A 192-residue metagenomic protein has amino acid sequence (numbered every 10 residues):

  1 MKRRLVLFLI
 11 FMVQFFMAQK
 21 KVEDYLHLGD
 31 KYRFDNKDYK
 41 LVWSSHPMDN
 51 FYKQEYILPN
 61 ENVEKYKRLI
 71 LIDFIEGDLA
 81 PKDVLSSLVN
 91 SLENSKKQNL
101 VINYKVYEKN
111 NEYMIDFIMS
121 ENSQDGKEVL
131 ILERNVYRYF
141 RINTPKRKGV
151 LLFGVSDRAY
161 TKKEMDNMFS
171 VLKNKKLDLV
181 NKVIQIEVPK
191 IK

Functional and structural regions predicted by a protein language model:
K2-F8: Sec-dependent signal peptide recognition, specifically the positively charged N-region followed immediately by
L9-A18: Hydrophobic h-region of N-terminal signal peptides that target proteins for export in Gram-negative bacteria
Q19-D49: N-terminal "mature-domain start" segment
K37-G77: Secretory pathway targeting signatures of secreted, lumenal, and periplasmic proteins
E64-F74, M114, K146-V155: Glycine-rich, often proline-containing surface loops adjacent to acidic residues and nearby aromatics that form
Y66-N103: Mid-chain, structured segments of secreted extracytoplasmic proteins
N94-R141: Signature of long, low-cysteine stretches enriched in small and polar/charged residues
R147-K192: Surface-exposed amphipathic alpha-helical segments
